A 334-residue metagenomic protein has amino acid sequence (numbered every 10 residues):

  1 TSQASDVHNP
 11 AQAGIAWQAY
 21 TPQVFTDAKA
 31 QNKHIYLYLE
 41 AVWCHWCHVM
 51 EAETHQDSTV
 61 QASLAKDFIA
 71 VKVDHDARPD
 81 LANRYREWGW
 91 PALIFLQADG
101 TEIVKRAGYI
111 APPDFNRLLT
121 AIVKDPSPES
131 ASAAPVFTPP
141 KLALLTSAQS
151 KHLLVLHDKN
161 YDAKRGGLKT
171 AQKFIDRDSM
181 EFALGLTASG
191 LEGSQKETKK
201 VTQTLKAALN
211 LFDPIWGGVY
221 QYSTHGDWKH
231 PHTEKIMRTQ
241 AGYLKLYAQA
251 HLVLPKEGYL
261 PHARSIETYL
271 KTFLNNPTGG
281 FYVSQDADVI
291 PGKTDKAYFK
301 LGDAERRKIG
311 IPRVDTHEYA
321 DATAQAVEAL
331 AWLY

Functional and structural regions predicted by a protein language model:
S5, G89, V123-Y334: Glycan-recognition and catalytic cores of secretory/periplasmic carbohydrate-active enzymes
S5-Q31: N-terminal leader/targeting and pre-domain segments
W17, W43-W46, W90: Signature tryptophan residues that serve as conserved aromatic anchors
T21-K29, V49-A107, A111-V123: Thioredoxin-like thiol-disulfide oxidoreductase module
Q31-C44: Short active-site neighborhood of thiol/selenol oxidoreductases, capturing the structured segment around
